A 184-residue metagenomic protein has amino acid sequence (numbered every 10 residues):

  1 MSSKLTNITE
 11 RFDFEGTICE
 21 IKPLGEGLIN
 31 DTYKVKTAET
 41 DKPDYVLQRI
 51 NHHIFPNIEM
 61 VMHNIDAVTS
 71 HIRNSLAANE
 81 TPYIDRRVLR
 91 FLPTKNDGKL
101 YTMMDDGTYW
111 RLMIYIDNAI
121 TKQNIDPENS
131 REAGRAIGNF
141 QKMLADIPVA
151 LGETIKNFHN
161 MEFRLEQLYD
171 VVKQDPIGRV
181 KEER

Functional and structural regions predicted by a protein language model:
M1-L100, M104-G107: Conserved NTP-binding catalytic cores of kinases and kinase-like/nucleotidyltransferase enzymes across multiple kinase
R11-E15, Y33, T108-I116, H159-L165: Broad hydrophobic/π-residue packing in well-ordered secondary structure
K22-E26, Q48-E59, I116-R131, R135 (+1 more regions): ATP-dependent phospho-/nucleotidyl transfer catalytic cores
I65, A133-F140: Short amphipathic C-terminal alpha-helix that caps PH/PH-like domains
R73, Q141-P148: Protein kinase-like catalytic domain
R90-E132: Conserved structural core of kinase catalytic domains
